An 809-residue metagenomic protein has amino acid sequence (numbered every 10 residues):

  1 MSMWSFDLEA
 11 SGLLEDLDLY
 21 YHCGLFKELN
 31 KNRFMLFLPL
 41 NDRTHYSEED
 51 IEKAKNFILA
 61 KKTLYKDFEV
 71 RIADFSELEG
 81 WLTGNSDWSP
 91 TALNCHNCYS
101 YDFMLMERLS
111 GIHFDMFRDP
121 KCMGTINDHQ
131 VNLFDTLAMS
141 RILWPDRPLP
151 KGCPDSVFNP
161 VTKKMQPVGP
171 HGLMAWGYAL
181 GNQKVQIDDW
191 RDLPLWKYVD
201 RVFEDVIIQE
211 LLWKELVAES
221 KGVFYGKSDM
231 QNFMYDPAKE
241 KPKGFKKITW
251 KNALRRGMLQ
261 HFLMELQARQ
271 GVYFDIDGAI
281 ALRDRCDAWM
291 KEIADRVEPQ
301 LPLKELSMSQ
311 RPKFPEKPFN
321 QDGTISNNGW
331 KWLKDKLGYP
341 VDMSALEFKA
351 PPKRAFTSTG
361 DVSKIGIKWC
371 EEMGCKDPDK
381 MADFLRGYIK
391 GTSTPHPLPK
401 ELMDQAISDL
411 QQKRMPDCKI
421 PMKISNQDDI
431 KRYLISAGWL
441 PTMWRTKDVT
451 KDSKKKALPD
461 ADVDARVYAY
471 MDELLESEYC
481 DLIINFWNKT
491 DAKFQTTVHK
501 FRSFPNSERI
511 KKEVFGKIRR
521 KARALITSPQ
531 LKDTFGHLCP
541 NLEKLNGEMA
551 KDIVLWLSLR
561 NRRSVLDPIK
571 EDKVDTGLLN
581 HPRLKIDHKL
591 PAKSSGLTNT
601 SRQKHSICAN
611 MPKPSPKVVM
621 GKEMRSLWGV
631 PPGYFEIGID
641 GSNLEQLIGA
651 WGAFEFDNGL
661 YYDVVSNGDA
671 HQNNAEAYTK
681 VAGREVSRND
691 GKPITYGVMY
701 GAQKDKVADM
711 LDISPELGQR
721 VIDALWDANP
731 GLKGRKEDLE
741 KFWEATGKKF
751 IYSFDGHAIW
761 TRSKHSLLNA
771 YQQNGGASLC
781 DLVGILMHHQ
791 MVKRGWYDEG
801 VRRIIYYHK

Functional and structural regions predicted by a protein language model:
S2-K31, E48-E49, K53, Q310-A682 (+1 more regions): Acidic, glycine-rich two-metal-ion catalytic cores of nucleic acid-processing enzymes
M3-W4, L14-D16, Y21-E219, R283: Conserved DEDDh/DEDDy metal-dependent 3′-5′ exonuclease domain
K121-T136, K164, Q183, W190-S408 (+3 more regions): Mixed-charge, glycine-rich, non-catalytic linkers/tails in nucleic-acid processing enzymes
H171, N426, G701-D709: Short, charged amphipathic recognition helices of the HTH superfamily and cognate SANT/SANTA-like modules
D205-V206, F262-R269, D275-I276, G638-G641 (+2 more regions): Catalytic palm active-site di-aspartate
L266, D690-Y700: Short, amphipathic alpha-helical "recognition" segments used to contact nucleic acids or chromatin
K291, D723-K736, W743-A745, V792: Short, solvent-exposed alpha-helical "recognition" segments
A682-G683, L711-V721: Short, basic interhelical loop/turn and adjoining N-cap of the next helix at nucleic-acid- or acidic-partner-contacting
